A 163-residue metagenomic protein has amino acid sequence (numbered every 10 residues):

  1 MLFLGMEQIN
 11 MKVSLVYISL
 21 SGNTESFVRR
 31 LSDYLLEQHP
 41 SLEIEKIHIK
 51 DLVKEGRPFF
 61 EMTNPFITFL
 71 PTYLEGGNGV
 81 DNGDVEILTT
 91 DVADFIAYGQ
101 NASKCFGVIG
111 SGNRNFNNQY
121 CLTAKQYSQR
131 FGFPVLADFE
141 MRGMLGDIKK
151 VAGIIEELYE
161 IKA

Functional and structural regions predicted by a protein language model:
M1-V85: N-terminal beta1-alpha1-beta2 submodule of the flavodoxin-like/Rossmannoid cofactor-binding fold
M62-A163: FMN-binding flavodoxin-like domain, especially the glycine-rich phosphate-binding loop
